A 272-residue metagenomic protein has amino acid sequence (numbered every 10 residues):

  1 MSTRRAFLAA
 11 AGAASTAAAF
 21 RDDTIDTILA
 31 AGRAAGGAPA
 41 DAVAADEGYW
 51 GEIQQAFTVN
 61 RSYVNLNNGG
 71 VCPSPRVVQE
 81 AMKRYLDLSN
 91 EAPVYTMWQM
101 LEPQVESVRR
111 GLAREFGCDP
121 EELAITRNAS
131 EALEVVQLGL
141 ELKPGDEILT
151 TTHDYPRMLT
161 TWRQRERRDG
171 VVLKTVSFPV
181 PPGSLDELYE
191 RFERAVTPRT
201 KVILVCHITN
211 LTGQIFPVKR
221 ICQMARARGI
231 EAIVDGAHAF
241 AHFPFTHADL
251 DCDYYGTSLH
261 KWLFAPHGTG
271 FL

Functional and structural regions predicted by a protein language model:
S2, L8-L272: Pyridoxal 5′-phosphate
